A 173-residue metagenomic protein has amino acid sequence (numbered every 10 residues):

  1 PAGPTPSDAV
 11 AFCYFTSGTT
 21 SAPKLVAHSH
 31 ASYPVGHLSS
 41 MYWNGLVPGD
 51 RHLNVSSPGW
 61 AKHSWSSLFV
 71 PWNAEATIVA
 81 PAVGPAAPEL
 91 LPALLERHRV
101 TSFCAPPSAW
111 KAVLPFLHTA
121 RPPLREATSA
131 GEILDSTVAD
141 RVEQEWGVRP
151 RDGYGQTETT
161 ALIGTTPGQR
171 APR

Functional and structural regions predicted by a protein language model:
P1-F15, A22, G45-R51: Conserved pre-ATP/AMP-binding loop-to-beta segment of ANL
D8, H30-A31, H98, R125: Structural detector for helix-capping/boundary residues
V10, T16-T19, H52, L95 (+4 more regions): Conserved S/T- and glycine-rich ATP-binding loop of Class I adenylate-forming
Y14, L38, K111, D140: Active-site phosphate/pyrophosphate- and oxyanion-stabilizing loops and adjacent acidic/basic residues in soluble
Y14, S56, T160: Active-site beta-alpha turn of Rossmann-fold NAD(P)-dependent dehydrogenases/reductases
P34-R51, P58-T101, F116: Conserved AMP-binding/adenylation subdomain of ANL enzymes
N54-V55, A80-A82, T128-A130, R173: Thr-Gly-centered strand-to-loop micro-motif
N73, V100-A105, L114-P172: Gly/Ser/Thr-rich phosphate-binding loop
